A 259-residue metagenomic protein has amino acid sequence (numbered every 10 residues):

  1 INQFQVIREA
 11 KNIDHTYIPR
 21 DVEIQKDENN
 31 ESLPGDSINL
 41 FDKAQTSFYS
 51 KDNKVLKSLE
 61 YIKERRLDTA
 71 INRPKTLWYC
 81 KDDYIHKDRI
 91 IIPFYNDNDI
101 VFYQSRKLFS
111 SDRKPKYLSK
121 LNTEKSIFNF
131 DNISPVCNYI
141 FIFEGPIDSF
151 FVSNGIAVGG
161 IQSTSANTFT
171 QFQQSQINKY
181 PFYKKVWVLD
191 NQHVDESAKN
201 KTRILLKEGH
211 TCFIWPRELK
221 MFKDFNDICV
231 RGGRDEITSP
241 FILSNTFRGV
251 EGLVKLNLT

Functional and structural regions predicted by a protein language model:
I1-A70, S110-K116, E196-K207, C212: Non-catalytic accessory segments of DNA primases and related replication-initiation nucleases
I1-H15, N72-R89, D227-L258: Short, small/acidic-rich helices and loops at N termini and domain boundaries of DNA replication/processing enzymes
I7-E9, Y95, D190-Q192: Beta-hairpin (beta-strand-turn-beta-strand) motif
D14, P34, D42, P93 (+4 more regions): Short, solvent-exposed coil/turn linker segments
D21, K75, E218: Residue-level "edge-of-site" marker
L67-K75, I156: A conserved helix-loop-beta module that forms one wall/lid of the active-site cleft in ATP-utilizing catalytic domains
D82-Y183: Phosphate-handling DNA/RNA-contact segment within nucleic-acid enzymes
C137-I140, P146-T259: TOPRIM fold recognition
